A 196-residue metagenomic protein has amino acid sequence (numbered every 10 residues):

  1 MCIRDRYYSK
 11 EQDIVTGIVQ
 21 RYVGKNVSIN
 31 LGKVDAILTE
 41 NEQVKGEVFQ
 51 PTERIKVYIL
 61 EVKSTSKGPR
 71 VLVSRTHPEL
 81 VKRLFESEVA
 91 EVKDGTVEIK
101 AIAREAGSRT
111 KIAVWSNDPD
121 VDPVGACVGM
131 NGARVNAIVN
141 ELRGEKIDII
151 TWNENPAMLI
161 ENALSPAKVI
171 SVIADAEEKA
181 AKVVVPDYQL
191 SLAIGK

Functional and structural regions predicted by a protein language model:
R4-K196: RNA-contacting regions in translation and RNA-metabolism proteins, encompassing KH/S1 modules where present
